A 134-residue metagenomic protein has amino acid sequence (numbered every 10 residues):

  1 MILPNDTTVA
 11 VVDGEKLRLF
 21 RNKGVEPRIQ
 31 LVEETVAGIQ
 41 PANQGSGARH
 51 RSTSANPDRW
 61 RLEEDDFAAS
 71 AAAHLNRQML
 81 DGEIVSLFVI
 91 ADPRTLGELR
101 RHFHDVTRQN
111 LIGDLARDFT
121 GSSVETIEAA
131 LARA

Functional and structural regions predicted by a protein language model:
M1-A134: Terminal alpha-helical anchor/extension segments at protein ends
